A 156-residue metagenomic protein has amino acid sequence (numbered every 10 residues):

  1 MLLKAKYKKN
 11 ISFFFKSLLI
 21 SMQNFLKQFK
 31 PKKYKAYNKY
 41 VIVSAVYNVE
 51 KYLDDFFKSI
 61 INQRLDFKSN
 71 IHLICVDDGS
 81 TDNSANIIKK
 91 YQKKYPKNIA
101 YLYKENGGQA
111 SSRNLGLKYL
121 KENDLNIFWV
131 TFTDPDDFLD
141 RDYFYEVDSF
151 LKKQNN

Functional and structural regions predicted by a protein language model:
N38-V41, H72: Cell-envelope/extracellular polymer assembly enzymes that use nucleotide-activated donors
V49-R64: Short, well-formed alpha-helical segments that are part of the catalytic scaffolds of diverse glycosyltransferases
Y52-D54, D82-Y91, F138, D142: Acidic helix N-cap motif at the loop->helix transition within catalytic regions of sugar-transfer enzymes
S59, D77-N86, G108: A conserved acidic beta->alpha catalytic loop
S69-G79, A100-E105, P135: Short beta-strand/loop segment that forms part of the nucleotide-sugar
K104-D124: Glycine-rich, basic loop-to-helix element that forms the pyrophosphate-binding segment of sugar-nucleotide handling
D124-F138: Short beta-strand-to-loop acidic/aromatic patch adjacent to the donor-nucleotide binding site
D142-N156: Conserved donor NDP-sugar-binding/catalytic core segment of glycosyltransferases
